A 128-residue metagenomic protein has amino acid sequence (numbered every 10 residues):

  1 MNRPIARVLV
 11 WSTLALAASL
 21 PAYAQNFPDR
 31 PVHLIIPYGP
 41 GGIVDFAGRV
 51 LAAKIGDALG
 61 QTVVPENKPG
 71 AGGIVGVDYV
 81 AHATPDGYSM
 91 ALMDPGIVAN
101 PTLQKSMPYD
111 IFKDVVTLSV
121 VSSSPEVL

Functional and structural regions predicted by a protein language model:
M1-P4: N-terminal secretory signal peptides that target proteins for export/translocation
V8-S19: Bacterial N-terminal signal peptides
A24-D114: N-terminal (or domain-start) structured segment
F27-D29, S119-S123: Short, flexible turn/loop "capping" segments at secondary-structure junctions
P101, V116, S124-L128: Small-molecule pocket liners
S106, S123-S124: C-terminal lobe and pocket-closing loops of periplasmic/extracytoplasmic Venus-flytrap solute-binding proteins
